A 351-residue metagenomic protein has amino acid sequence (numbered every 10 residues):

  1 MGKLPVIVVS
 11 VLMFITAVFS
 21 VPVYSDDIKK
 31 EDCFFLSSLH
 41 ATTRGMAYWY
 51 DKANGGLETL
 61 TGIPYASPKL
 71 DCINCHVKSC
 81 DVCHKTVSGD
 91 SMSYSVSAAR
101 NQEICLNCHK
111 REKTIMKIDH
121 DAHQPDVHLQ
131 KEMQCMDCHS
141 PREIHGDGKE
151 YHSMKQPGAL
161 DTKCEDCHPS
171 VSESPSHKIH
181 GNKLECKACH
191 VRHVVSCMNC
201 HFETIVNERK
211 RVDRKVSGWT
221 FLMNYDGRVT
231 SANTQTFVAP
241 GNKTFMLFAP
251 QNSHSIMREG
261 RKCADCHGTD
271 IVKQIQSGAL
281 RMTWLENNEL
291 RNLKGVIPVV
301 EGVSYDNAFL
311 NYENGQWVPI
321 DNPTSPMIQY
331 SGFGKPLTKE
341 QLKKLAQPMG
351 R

Functional and structural regions predicted by a protein language model:
M1-I7: Positively charged n-region of N-terminal signal peptides that target proteins for export
V9-V18: Bacterial N-terminal signal peptides
P22-Q102, L106-K183, V216-M257, L293-R351: Sequence context of c-type cytochrome heme-c attachment sites
G89-D90, T114-I115, E143-G146, S172-E173 (+4 more regions): Flexible loop/turn segments at secondary-structure boundaries
V171-V216, T269: Repeat-solenoid scaffold signature
H180-G181, H190-H193, T230, S255-G260 (+2 more regions): A structural signal for short secondary-structure junctions
E203-G227, A279-N292: Active/binding-pocket-proximal capping segment
E259-A264, I271-V299, S331: C-terminal/domain-terminus segments
